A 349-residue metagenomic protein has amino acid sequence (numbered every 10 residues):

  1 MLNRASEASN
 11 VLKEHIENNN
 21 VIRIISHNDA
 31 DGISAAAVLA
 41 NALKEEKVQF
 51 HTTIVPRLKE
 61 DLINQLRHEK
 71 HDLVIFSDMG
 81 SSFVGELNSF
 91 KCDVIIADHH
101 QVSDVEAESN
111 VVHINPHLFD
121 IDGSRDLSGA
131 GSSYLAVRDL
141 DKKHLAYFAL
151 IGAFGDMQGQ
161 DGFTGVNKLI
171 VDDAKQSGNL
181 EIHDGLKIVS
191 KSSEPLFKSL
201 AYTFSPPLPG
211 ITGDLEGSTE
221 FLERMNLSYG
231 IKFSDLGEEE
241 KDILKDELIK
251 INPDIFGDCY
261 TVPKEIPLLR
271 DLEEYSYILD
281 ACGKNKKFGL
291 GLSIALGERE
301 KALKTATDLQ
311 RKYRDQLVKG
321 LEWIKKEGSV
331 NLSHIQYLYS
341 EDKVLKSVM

Functional and structural regions predicted by a protein language model:
M1-Y277, C282-M349: Replace "Mg2+/Mn2+-dependent" with "divalent metal-dependent
